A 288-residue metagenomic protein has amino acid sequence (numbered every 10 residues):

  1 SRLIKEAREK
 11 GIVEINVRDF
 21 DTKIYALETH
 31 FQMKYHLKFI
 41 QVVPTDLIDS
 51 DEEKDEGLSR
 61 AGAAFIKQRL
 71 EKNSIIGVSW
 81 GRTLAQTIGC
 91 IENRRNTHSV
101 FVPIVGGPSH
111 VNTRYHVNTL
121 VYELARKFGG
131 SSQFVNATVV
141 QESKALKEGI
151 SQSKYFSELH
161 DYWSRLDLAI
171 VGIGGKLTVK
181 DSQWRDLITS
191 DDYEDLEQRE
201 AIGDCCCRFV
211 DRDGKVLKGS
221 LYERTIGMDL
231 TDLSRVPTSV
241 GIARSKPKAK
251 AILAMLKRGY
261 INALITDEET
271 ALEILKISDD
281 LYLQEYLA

Functional and structural regions predicted by a protein language model:
S1-E14, A26: N-terminal helix-turn-helix
A7, N73, G77, L168 (+1 more regions): Short glycine- and Lys/Arg-enriched binding-loop motifs that mark or flank ligand-binding interfaces
G11-V17, P108-A288: Conserved phosphate- and dinucleotide-binding cores of soluble alpha/beta proteins, encompassing both enzyme active
N16-K144, A249-A251, K257-Y282: N-terminal active-site beta-alpha-beta segment that forms phosphate/nucleotide-binding and substrate-recognition loops
